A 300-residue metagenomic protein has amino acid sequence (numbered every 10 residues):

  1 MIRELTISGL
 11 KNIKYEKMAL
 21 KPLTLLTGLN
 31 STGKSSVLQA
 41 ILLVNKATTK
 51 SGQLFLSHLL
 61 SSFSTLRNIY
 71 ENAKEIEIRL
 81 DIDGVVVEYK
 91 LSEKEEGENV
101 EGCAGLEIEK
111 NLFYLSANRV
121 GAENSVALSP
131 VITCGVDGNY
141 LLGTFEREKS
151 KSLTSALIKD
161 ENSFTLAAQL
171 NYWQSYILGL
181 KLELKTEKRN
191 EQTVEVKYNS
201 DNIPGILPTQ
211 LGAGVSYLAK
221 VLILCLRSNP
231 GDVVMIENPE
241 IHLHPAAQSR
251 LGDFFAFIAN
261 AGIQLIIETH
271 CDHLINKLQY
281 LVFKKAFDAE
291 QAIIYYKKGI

Functional and structural regions predicted by a protein language model:
M1-L54, K188-I300: Switch/communication elements of ASCE P-loop NTPase nucleotide-binding domains
A47-L224, N229-P230: Phosphate-coordinating catalytic segments in nucleotide- and nucleic-acid-processing enzymes
